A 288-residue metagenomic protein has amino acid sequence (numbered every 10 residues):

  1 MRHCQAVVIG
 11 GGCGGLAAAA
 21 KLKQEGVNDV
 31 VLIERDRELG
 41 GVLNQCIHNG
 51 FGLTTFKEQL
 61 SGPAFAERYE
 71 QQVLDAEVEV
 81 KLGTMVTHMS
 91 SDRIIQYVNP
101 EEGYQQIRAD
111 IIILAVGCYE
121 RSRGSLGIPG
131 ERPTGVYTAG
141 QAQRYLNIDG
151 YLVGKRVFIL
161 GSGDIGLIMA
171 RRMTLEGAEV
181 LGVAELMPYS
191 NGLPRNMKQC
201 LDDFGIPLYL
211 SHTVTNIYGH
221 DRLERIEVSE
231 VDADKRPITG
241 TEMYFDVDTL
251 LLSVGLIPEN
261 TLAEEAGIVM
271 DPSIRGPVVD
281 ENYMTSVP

Functional and structural regions predicted by a protein language model:
M1-P288: Residues forming the flavin
